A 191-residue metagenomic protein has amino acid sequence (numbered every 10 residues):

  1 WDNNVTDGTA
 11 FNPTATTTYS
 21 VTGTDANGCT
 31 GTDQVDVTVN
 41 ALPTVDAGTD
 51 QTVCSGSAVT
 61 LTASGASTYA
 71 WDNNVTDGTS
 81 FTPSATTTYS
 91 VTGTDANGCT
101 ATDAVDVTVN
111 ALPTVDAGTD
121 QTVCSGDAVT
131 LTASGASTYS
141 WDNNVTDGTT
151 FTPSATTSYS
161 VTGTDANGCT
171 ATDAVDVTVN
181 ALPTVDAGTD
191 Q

Functional and structural regions predicted by a protein language model:
W1-D7, D72-D77, D142-D147: Short beta-strand segments within Ig-like beta-sandwich modules, predominantly Fibronectin type-III
D7-T22, G78-T92, G148-T162: Solvent-exposed segments in extracellular or luminal domains encompassing
A26-T32, C54, A96-T102, C124 (+1 more regions): Short, exposed coil/turn segments at beta-strand boundaries within extracellular/luminal domains
V35-A41, V105-A111, V175-A181: Interdomain boundary/hinge segments at the C-termini of tandem beta-sandwich modules
L42-G48, L112-G118, L182-G188: Proline-enriched interdomain boundary motifs that mark the N-terminal boundary and often initiate the first structured
V53-G65, V123-G135: A short beta-strand segment in extracellular, disulfide-stabilized domains
G65-N73, G135-N143: Solvent-exposed loop segments of extracellular immunoglobulin-like
